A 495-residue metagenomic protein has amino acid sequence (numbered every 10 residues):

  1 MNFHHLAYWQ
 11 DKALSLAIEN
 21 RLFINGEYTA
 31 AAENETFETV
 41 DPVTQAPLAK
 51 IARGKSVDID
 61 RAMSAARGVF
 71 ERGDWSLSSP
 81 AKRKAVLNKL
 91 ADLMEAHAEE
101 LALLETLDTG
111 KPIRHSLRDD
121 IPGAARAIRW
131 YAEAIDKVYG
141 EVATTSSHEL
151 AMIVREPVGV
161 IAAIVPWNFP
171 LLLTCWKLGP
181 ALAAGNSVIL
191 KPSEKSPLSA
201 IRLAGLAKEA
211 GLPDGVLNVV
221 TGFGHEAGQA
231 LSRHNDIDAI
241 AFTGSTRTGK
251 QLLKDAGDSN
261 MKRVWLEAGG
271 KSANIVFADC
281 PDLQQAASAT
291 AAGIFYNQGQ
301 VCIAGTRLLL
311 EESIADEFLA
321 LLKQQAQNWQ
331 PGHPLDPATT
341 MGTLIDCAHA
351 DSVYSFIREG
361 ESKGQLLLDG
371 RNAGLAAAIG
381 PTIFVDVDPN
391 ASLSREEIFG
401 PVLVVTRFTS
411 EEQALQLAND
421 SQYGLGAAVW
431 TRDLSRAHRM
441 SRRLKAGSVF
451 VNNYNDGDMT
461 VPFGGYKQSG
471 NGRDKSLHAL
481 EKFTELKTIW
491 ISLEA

Functional and structural regions predicted by a protein language model:
M1-V43, V69: Hydrophobic face of amphipathic alpha-helices that form TPR/SEL1-like repeat modules and related alpha-solenoid
Q45, R83, E105, I128 (+9 more regions): Residue-level signal for inorganic ion chemistry
A46-L48, I237, Q330, R358 (+1 more regions): Conserved C-terminal structural/oligomerization subdomain of aldehyde/semialdehyde dehydrogenase
P47-G54, E71-W75, A163, N274-A278 (+5 more regions): Short, well-ordered beta-strand elements within core beta-sheets of diverse protein domains
L48-V138: Glycine-rich loop-to-alpha-helix module at the N-terminal edge of alpha/beta enzyme cores
F70, D74, A91-A98, A102 (+17 more regions): Structural signal for hydrophobic packing residues in well-ordered secondary-structure cores of soluble enzyme domains
Y139-Q285, F408: Rossmann-like NAD(P) dinucleotide-binding subdomain of oxidoreductase/dehydrogenase enzymes
A239, R247-D388, V451: ALDH superfamily catalytic-core signature
